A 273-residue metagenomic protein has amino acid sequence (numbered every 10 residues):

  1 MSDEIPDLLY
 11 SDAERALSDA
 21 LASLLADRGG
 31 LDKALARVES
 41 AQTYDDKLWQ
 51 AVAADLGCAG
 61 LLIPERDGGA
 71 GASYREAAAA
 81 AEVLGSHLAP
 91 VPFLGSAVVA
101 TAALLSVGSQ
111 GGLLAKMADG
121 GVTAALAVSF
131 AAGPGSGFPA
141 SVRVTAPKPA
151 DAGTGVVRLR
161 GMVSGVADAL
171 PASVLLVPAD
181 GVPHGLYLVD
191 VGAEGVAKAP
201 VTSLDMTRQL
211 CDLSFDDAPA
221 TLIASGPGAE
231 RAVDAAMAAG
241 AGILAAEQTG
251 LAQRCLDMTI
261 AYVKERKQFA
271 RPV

Functional and structural regions predicted by a protein language model:
M1-V91: Amphipathic, small/basic residue-rich leader segments at the start of a protein or domain
I5-A13, L17, K198-V273: Glycine-rich beta->alpha junctions and the first turn(s) of the following alpha-helix
L25, A80, Y187, L213 (+1 more regions): Residue-level signal for inorganic ion chemistry
V91-S109: N-terminal glycine-rich flavin-associated loop
L104-V107, V177-D180, L188-V191, S214-D216 (+1 more regions): Short beta-strand-to-turn element immediately C-terminal to the catalytic PLP-Schiff-base lysine in fold type I
G120-A132: A short, Trp-centered hydrophobic/proline-enriched beta-strand micro-motif
A127, V156, R160-V196: A short core secondary-structure module
R143-G155: Intrinsically disordered, low-complexity terminal tails and inter-domain linkers enriched for S/T/G/P/D/E
